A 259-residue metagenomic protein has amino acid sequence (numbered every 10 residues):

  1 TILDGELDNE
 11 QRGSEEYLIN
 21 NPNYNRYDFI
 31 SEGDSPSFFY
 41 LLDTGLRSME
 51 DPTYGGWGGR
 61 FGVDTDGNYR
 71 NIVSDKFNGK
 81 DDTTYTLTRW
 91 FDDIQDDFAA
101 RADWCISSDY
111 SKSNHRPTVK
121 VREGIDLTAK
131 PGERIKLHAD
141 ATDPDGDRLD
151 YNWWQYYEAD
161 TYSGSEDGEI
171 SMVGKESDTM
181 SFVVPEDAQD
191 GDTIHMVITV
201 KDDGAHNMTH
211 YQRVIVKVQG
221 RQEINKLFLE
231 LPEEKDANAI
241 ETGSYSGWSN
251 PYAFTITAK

Functional and structural regions predicted by a protein language model:
T1-H138, T142-G168, G191: N-terminal acidic, glycine/proline-rich low-complexity segments
K112-I125, L149, V214, Q222-L229 (+2 more regions): Proline-centered linker/hinge motifs at extracellular inter-domain junctions
K120-R122, Q155-Q189, F228, N238-I240: Low-complexity "stalk/linker" and mucin-like segments enriched in Ser/Thr/Pro/Ala/Gly
L127, A139-D145, Y157, E186 (+2 more regions): Extracellular acidic, Ser/Thr/Pro-rich low-complexity tracts
L127-E133, K235-T257: Short, solvent-exposed loop/linker segments at the N-terminal edge of repeated beta-sheet extracellular domains
D178, D202, Y211-R213: Extended non-globular C-terminal regions
H206-R221: C-terminal edge beta-strand
